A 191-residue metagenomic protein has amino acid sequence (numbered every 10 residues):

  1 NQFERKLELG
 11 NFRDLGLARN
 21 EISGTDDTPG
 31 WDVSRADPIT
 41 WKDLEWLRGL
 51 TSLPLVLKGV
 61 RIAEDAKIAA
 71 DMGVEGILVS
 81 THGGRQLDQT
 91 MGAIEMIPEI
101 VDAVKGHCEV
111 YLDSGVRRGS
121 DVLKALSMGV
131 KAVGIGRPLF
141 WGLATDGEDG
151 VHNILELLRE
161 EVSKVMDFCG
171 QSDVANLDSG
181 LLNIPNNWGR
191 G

Functional and structural regions predicted by a protein language model:
N1-K67, D71, G83-Q86: Active-site entrance/lid segments in N-terminal catalytic domains of soluble metabolic enzymes
P38, V56-A63, T90, C108-V122: Glycine-rich beta-to-alpha transition loops that act as phosphate-gripper elements at the mouths of alpha/beta enzyme
P38-E45, G49, M91-K105: Short loop-to-alpha-helix "cap/lid" segments that border enzyme active sites across diverse enzyme classes
L50-P54, A70-G84, A103-H107, G129-V133: Glycine-enriched alpha-helix->loop->beta-strand junction motifs that scaffold or abut catalytic
K58, V79-H82, D113, G136: Generic beta-strand/beta-sheet core signal
K67-A70, D88-M91, V122-K124, T145: Short, well-ordered secondary-structure micro-motifs
T81-M91, F140-L143: Glycine-rich, proline-tolerant flexible connector loops at the mouths of alpha/beta enzymes
E95-G191: Alpha/beta catalytic cores of nucleotide-metabolism and tRNA/nucleoside-modifying enzymes
